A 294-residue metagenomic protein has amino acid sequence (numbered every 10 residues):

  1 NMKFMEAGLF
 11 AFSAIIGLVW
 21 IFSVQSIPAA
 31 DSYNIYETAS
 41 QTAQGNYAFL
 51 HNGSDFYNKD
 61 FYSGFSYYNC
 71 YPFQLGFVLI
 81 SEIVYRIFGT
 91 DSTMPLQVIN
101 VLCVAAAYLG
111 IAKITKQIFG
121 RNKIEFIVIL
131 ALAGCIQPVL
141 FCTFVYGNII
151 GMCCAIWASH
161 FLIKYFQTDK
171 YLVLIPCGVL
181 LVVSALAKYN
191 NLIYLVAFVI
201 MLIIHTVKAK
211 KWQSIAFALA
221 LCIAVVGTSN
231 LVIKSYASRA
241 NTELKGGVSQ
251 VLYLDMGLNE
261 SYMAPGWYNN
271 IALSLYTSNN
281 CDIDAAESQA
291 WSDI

Functional and structural regions predicted by a protein language model:
N1-I21, I215-I223: Start-transfer (signal-anchor) and selected internal transmembrane alpha helices of multi-pass inner/ER membrane
G8, G17-F73, S81-R86: Extracytoplasmic loop-helix module adjacent to an early transmembrane segment
Y47-S63, A237-I294: Membrane-proximal stem/loop segments at transmembrane-domain junctions that anchor or position
S66-E82, I87-A106: Loop-to-helix entry region of an early transmembrane alpha helix in multi-pass inner-membrane enzymes
M94, Y108-G134: Transmembrane-helix signature of polytopic, membrane-embedded enzymes that assemble or transfer cell-envelope glycans
F119, I156-V173: Membrane-interface transmembrane helices that cradle and orient dolichyl/undecaprenyl
L140-G151: Short acidic/glycine- and proline-prone juxtamembrane loop motifs at membrane-interface regions of multi-pass membrane
V173-K188, F198-V199, A220-V225: Membrane-interface alpha helices of multi-pass inner-membrane proteins
